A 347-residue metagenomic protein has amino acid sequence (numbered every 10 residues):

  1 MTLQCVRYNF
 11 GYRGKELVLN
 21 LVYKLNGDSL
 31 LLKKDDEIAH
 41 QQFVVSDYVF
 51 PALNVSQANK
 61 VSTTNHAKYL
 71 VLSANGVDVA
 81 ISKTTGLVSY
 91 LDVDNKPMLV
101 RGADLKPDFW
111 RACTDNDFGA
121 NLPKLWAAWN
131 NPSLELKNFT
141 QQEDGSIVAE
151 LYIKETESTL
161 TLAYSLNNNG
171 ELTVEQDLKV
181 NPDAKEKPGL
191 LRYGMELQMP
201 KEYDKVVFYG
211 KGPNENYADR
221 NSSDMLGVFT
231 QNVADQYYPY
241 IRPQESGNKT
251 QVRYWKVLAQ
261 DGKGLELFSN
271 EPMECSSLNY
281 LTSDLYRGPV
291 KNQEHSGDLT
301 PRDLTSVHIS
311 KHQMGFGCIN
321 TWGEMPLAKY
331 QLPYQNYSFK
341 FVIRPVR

Functional and structural regions predicted by a protein language model:
M1-L31: Intrinsically disordered, low-complexity Pro/Gly/Ser/Thr-rich segments with frequent PxxP/GP/PP motifs and embedded
M1-Y8, Q41-V45, L197: Generic detection of short hydrophobic beta-strand segments and adjacent strand-loop junctions
F10-G14, Y48-R347: Beta-strand/loop-rich accessory regions of lumenal/periplasmic or secreted enzymes, predominantly carbohydrate-active
D28-S56: Short beta-strand elements
